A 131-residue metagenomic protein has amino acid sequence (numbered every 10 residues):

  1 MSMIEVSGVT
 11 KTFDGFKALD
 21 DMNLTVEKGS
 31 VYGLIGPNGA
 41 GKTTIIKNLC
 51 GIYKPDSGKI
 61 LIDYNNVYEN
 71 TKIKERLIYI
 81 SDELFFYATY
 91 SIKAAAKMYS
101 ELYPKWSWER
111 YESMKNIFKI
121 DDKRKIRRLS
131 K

Functional and structural regions predicted by a protein language model:
I4, L19-D21: Conserved structural motif at the start of ABC-family nucleotide-binding domains
F16-K17, T71: Short coil-to-beta microelement around the adenine-binding A-loop and adjacent beta1/P-loop entry of ABC ATPase
Y32-L34, I46: Short hydrophobic beta-strand immediately N-terminal to the Walker A/P-loop
P37-G41: Walker A (P-loop) phosphate-binding loop of ABC-type ATPase nucleotide-binding domains
C50: Helix-to-loop junction immediately C-terminal to a conserved catalytic motif
G58-I73: Conserved ABC transporter NBD signature motif
K72, S81-K131: ABC-family P-loop ATPase nucleotide-binding domains
